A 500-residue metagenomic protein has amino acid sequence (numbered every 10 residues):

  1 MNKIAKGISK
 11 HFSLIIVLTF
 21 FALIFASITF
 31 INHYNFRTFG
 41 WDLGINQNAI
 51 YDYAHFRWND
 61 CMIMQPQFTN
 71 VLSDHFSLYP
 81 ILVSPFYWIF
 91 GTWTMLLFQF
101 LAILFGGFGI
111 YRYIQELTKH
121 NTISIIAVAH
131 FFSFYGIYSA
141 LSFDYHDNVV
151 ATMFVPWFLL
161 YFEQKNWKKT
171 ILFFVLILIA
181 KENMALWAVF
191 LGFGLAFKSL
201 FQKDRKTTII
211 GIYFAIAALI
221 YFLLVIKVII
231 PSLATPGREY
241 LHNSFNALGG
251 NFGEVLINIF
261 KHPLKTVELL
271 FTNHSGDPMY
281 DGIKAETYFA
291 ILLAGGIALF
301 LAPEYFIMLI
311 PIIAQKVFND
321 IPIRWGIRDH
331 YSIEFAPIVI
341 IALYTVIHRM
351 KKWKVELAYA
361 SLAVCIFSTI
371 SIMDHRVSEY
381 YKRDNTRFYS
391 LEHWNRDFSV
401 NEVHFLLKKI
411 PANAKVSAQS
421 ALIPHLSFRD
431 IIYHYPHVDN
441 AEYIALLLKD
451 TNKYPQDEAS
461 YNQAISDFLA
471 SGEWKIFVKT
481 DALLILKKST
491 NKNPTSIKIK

Functional and structural regions predicted by a protein language model:
M1-S27, Q115, K206-F214: Start-transfer (signal-anchor) and selected internal transmembrane alpha helices of multi-pass inner/ER membrane
I15-T19, T122, I212-L219, M350-E379: Signature aromatic-anchored transmembrane alpha helix within multi-pass, membrane-resident enzymes that catalyze glycan
I28, D52, N59, T208-D277 (+2 more regions): Membrane-lumen/periplasm interface segments of specific transmembrane helices in polyprenyl phosphate-linked
F30, N46-V71, L78: Extracytosolic helix-loop segments that constitute the early lumenal/periplasmic catalytic or substrate-binding loops
W93-T118, W157-L160: Transmembrane-helix motifs of polytopic, lipid-linked glycan transferases
G109-R112, H130, I137, V149-F174: Specific aromatic-rich, kink-prone transmembrane helix
P156-Y161, K168-A196, A217-I220: Membrane-interface alpha helices of multi-pass inner-membrane proteins
L186, I307-K352: Hydrophobic/aromatic-rich transmembrane helices and adjacent perimembrane loops
